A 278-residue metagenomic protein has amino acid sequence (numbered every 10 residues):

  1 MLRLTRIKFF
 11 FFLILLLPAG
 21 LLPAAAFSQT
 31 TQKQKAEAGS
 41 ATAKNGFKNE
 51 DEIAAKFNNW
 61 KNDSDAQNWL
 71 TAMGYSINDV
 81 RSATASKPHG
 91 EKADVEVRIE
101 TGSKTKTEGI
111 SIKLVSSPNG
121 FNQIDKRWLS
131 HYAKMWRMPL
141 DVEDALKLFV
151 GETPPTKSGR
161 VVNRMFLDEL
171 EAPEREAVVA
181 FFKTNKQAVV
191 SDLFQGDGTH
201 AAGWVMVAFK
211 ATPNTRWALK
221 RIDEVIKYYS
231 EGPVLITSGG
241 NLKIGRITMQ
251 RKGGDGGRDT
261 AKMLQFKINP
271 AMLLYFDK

Functional and structural regions predicted by a protein language model:
M1-I14: Bacterial N-terminal signal peptides that target proteins for export
A24-S28: Boundary at the C-terminal end of the N-terminal hydrophobic targeting segment
Q29-A93, V97-E108, K113-K278: Short, positively charged
